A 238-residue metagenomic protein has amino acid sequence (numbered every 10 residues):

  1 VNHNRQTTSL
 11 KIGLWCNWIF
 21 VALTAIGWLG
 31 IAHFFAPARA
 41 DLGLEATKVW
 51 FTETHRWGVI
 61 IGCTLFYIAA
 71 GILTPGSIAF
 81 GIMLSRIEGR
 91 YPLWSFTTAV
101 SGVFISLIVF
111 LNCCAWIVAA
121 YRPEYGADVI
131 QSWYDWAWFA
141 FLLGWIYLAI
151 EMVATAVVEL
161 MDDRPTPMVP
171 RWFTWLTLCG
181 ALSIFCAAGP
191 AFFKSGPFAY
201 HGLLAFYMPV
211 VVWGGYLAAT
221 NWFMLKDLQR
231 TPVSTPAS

Functional and structural regions predicted by a protein language model:
V1-S238: Hydrophobic, aromatic-enriched alpha-helical segments typical of multi-pass transmembrane helices
